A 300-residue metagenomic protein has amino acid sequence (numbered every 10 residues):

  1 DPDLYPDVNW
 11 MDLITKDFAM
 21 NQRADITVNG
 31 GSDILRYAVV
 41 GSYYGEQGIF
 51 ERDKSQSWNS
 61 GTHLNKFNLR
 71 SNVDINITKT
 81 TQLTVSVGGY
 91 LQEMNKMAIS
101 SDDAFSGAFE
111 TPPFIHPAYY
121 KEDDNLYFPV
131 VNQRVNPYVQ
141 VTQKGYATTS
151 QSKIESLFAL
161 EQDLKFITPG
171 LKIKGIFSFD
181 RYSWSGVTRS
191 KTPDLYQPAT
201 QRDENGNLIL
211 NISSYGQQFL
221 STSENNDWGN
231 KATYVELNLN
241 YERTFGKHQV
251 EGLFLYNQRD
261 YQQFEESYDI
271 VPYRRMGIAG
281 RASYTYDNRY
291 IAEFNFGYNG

Functional and structural regions predicted by a protein language model:
D3-S42, E46-F50, S60-V135, Y146-S152 (+4 more regions): Flexible loop and strand-edge segments within Gram-negative outer membrane beta-barrel domains
Y5-N29, I115-P129, K191-G300: Outer-membrane beta-barrel transmembrane domain signature of Gram-negative proteins, especially the mid-to-C-terminal
Y37-V39, L83-V85, L171-F177, V250-F254 (+1 more regions): Transmembrane beta-strands of outer-membrane beta-barrel proteins
I49, G61-H63, N68-L69, D124-K165 (+2 more regions): Outer-membrane beta-barrel proteins, especially TonB-dependent receptors
I49-Q56, F264-S267: Short acidic, glycine/proline-rich loop/turn micro-motifs
W58, V87-L91, F177, G297-G300: Conserved short loop/turn motifs at secondary-structure junctions
Q92, S178-Y182, D194: Short edge-strand/loop segments of extracellular domains
